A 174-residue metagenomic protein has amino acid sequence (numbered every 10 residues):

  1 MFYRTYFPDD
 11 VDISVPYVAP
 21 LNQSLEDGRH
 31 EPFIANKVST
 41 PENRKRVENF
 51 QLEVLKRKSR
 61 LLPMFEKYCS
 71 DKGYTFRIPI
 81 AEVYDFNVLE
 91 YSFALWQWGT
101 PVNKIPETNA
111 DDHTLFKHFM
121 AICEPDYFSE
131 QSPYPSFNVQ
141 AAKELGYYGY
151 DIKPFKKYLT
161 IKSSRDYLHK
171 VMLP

Functional and structural regions predicted by a protein language model:
M1, L21-S24, D151: Flexible loop/turn segments at secondary-structure boundaries
F2-Y6: Active-site signature of alpha/beta-hydrolase-fold catalytic machinery across serine- and Asp/Cys-nucleophile hydrolases
F7-V11, S136: Short, well-ordered loop/turn elements at secondary-structure boundaries
V11-G73: A catalytic-pocket lid/entrance helix-loop region that shapes and gates access to the active site across common
K67-L173: Alpha/beta-hydrolase fold active-site neighborhood
